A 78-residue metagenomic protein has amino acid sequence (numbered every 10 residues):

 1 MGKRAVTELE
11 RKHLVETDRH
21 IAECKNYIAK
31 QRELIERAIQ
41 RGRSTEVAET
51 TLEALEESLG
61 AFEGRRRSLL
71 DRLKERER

Functional and structural regions predicted by a protein language model:
M1-R78: Anionic, Ser/Thr-rich low-complexity intrinsically disordered regions
